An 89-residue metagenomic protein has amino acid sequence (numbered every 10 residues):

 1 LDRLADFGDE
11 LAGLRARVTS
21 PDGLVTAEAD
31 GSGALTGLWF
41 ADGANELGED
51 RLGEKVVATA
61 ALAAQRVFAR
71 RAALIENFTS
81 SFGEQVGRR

Functional and structural regions predicted by a protein language model:
L1-T19, L24-T26, W39, G43-R89: Acidic, negatively charged sequence signal that fires either on conserved catalytic/metal-binding carboxylates
D30: Short, acidic, Ser/Thr-enriched surface-loop or helix-capping motifs
